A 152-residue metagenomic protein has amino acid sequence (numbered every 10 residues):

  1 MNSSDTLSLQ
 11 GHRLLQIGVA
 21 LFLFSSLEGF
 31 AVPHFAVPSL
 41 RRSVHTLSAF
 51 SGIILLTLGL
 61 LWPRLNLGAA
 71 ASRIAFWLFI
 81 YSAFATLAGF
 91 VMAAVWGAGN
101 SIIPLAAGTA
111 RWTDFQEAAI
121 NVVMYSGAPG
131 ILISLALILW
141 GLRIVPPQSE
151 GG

Functional and structural regions predicted by a protein language model:
M1-R13, A31-L40, T57-W77, V95-A107 (+1 more regions): Juxtamembrane membrane-water interface segments of multi-pass membrane proteins, especially cytoplasmic-side
L14-A31, R42-W62, W77-A94, Y125-W140: Hydrophobic cores of alpha-helical transmembrane segments in multi-pass integral membrane proteins
S101-I120: Short, membrane-exposed interhelical loops at transmembrane-helix boundaries
Q116-G152: Long, solvent-exposed, polar/charged low-complexity segments
